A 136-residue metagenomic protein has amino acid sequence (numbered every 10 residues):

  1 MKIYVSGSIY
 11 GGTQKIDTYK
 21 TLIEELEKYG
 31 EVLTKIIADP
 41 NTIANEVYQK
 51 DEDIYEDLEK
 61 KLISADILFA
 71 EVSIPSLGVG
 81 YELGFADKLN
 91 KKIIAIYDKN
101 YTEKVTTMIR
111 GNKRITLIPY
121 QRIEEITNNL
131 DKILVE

Functional and structural regions predicted by a protein language model:
M1-E136: Conserved catalytic or regulatory cores that recognize and/or transform ribose-phosphate-containing ligands
